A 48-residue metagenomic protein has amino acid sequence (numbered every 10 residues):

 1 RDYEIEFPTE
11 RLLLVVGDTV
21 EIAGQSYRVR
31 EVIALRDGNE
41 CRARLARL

Functional and structural regions predicted by a protein language model:
R1-L48: Short, conserved turn/kink motifs that form compact alpha/beta structural patches or helix kinks used as
